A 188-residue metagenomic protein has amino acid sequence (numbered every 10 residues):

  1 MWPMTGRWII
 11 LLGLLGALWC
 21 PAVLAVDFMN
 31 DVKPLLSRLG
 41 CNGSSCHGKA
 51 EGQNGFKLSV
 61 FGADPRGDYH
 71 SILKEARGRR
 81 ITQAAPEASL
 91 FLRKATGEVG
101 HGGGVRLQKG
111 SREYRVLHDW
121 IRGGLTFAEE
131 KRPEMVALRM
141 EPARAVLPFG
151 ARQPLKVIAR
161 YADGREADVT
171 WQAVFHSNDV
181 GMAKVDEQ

Functional and structural regions predicted by a protein language model:
M1-G6: N-terminal secretory signal peptides that target proteins for export/translocation
I9-C20: Bacterial N-terminal signal peptides
A22-Q188: Aromatic- and Gly/Pro-enriched helix-to-coil junctions and flexible linker segments
